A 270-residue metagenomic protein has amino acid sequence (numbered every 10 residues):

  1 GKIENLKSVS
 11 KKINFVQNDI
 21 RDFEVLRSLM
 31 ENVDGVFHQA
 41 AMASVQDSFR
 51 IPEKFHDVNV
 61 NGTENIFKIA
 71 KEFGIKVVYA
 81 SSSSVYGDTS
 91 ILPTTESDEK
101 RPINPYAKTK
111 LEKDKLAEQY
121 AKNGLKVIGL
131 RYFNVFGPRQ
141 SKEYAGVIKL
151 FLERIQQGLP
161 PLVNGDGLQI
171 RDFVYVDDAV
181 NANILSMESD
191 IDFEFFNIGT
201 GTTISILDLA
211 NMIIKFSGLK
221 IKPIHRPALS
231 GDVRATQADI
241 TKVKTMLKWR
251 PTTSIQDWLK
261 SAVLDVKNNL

Functional and structural regions predicted by a protein language model:
G1-V135, W249, A262: N-terminal Rossmann-like NAD(P)+-binding domain of SDR-like oxidoreductases, especially those catalyzing
N14-V16, K222-R226: General small-molecule cofactor/ligand-binding pocket signal
V25, E64-I69, F173, D178-N181 (+1 more regions): Conserved mid-core alpha-helix of short-chain dehydrogenase/reductase
V36, A179, N183, I198 (+3 more regions): Non-catalytic, hydrophobic alpha-helical segments
L111, K126, V135-L150, L159-P160 (+6 more regions): Glycine/proline-rich active-site loop of Rossmann-fold NAD(P)-dependent oxidoreductases
E112, L116, Y120, F151 (+2 more regions): Hydrophobic alpha-helix immediately C-terminal to the catalytic Tyr-X-X-X-Lys motif of short-chain
V176, R226-S254, S261: Conserved C-terminal active-site "lid" loop/helix of NAD(P)H-dependent oxidoreductases that clamps the redox cofactor
I255-L270: Amphipathic terminal alpha-helices
